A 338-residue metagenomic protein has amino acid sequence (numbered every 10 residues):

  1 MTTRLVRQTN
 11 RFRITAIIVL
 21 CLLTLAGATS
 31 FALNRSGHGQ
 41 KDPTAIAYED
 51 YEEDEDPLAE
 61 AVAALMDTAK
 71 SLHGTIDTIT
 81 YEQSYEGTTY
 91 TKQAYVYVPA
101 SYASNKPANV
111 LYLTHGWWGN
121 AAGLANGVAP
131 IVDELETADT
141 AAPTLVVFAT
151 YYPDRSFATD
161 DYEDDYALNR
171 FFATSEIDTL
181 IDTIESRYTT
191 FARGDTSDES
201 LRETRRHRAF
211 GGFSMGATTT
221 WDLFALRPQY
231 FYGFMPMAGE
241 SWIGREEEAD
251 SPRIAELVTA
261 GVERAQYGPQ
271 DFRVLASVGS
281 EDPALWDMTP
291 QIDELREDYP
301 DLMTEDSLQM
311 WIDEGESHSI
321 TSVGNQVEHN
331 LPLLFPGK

Functional and structural regions predicted by a protein language model:
R4-L20: N-terminal Sec-pathway targeting helices
R13-A16, A26-K338: Non-catalytic cap/lid and distal C-terminal segments of serine-dependent acyl enzymes
